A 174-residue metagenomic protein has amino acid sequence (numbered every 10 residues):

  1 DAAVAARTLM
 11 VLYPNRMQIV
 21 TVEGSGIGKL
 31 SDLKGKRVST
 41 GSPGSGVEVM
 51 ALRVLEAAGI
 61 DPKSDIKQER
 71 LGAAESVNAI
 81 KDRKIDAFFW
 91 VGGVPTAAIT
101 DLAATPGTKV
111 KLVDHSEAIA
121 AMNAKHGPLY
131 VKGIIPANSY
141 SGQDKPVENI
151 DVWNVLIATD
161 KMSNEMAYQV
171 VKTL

Functional and structural regions predicted by a protein language model:
D1, L52, E56-G59, K81 (+2 more regions): A ligand-binding cleft/hinge motif common to bilobed small-molecule-binding domains
D1-G35, S39-S42, L52-R53, L112: Short, glycine-/small- and polar/acidic-enriched structural segments that line small-molecule recognition paths
A6, L30, E48-L52, V77 (+4 more regions): Extracytoplasmic/secreted envelope proteins and their assembly/folding machinery, especially bacterial periplasmic
G24, S42-V49, L71-A74, F89 (+2 more regions): Soluble non-cytosolic domains of exported or imported proteins
L30, P43-V47, L52-A58, K67-E69: Acidic/His-rich structured neighborhood in mature extracellular/periplasmic domains
G35-T40, Q68-E69, V170: Short, well-ordered beta-strand elements
D61-K81, V94-A97: Short helix-initiation/N-cap motifs at beta->coil->alpha
A104, K109-Q169: C-terminal lobe and pocket-closing loops of periplasmic/extracytoplasmic Venus-flytrap solute-binding proteins
